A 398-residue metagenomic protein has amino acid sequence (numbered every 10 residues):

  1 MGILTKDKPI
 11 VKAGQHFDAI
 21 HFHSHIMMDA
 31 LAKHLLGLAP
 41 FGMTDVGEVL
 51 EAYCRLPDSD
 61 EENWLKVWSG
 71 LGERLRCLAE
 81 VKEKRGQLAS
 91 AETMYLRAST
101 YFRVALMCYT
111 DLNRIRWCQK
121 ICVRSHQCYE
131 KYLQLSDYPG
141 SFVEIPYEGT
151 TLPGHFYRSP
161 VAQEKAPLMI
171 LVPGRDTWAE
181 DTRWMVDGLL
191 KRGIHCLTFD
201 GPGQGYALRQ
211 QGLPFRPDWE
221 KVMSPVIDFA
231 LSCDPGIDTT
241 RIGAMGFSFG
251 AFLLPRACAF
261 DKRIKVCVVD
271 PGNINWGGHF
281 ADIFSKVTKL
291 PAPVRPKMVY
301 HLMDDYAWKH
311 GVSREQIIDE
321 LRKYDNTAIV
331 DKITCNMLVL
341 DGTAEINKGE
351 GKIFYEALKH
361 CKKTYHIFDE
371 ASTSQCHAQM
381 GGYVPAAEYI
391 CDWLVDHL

Functional and structural regions predicted by a protein language model:
K66-W68, G72-L75, C118-Q163: N-terminal cap/lid segment of alpha/beta-hydrolase-fold proteins
R158, E164-G174: Short beta-strand element of the alpha/beta-hydrolase
L213-G236, R256: Alpha/beta-hydrolase active-site loop
F229-C233, T239-K286: Primarily recognizes the serine-hydrolase "nucleophile elbow" in alpha/beta-hydrolase and SGNH/GDSL folds
F284-I329: Mobile cap/lid helix-loop segments that gate and shape the active-site cleft of serine hydrolases
I333-T334, V339-D341: Short beta-strand/loop motif that positions the catalytic acidic residue of the alpha/beta-hydrolase fold
L358-Q375: Catalytic histidine neighborhood in serine/cysteine hydrolases with alpha/beta-hydrolase-type architecture
A378-L398: Catalytic active-site module of serine/aspartate enzymes centered on a nucleophile-bearing elbow/loop
